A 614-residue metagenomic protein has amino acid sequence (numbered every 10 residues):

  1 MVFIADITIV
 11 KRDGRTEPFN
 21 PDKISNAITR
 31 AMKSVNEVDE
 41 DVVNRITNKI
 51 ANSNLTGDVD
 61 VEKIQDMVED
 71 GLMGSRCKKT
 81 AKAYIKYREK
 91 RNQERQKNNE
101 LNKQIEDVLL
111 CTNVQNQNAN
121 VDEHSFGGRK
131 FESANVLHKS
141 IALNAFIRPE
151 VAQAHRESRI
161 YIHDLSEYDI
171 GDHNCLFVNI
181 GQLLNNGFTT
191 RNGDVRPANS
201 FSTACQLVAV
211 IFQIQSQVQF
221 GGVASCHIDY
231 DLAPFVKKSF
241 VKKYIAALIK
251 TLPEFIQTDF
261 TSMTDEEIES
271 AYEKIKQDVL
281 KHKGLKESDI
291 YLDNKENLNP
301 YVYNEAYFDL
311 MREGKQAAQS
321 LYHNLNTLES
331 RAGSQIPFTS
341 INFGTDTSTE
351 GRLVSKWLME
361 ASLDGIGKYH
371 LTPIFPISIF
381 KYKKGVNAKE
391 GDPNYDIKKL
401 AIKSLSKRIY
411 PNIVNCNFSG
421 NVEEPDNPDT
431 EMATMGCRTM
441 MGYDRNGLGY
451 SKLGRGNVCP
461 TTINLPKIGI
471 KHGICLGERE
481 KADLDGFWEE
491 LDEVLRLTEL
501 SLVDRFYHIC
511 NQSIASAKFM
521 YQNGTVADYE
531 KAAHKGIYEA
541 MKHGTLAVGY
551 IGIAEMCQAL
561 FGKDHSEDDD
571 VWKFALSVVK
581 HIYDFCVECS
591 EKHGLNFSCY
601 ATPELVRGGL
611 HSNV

Functional and structural regions predicted by a protein language model:
M1-C111: Charged, amphipathic alpha-helical regulatory modules used for macromolecular assembly or allosteric control
P18-F19, H543-A547: Short, conserved micro-motifs enriched in small and acidic residues
E100-K542, A559, K563-D564, D568-V614: Conserved catalytic cores of very large enzyme subunits
L546-A559, K580: Contiguous, well-ordered alpha-helical segments that form the cores/surfaces of helical PPI scaffolds
